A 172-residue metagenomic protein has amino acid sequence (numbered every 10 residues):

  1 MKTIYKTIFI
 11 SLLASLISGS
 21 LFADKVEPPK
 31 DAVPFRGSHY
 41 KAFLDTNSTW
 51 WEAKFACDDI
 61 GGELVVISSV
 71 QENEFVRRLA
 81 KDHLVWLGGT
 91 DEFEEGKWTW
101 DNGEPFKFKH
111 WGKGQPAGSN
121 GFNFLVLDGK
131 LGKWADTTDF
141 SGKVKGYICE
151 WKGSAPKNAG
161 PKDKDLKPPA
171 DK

Functional and structural regions predicted by a protein language model:
K2-K6, G19-K172: Extracellular, disulfide-bonded carbohydrate-recognition/adhesion ectodomains, dominated by C-type lectin-like domains
F9-G19: Bacterial N-terminal signal peptides
